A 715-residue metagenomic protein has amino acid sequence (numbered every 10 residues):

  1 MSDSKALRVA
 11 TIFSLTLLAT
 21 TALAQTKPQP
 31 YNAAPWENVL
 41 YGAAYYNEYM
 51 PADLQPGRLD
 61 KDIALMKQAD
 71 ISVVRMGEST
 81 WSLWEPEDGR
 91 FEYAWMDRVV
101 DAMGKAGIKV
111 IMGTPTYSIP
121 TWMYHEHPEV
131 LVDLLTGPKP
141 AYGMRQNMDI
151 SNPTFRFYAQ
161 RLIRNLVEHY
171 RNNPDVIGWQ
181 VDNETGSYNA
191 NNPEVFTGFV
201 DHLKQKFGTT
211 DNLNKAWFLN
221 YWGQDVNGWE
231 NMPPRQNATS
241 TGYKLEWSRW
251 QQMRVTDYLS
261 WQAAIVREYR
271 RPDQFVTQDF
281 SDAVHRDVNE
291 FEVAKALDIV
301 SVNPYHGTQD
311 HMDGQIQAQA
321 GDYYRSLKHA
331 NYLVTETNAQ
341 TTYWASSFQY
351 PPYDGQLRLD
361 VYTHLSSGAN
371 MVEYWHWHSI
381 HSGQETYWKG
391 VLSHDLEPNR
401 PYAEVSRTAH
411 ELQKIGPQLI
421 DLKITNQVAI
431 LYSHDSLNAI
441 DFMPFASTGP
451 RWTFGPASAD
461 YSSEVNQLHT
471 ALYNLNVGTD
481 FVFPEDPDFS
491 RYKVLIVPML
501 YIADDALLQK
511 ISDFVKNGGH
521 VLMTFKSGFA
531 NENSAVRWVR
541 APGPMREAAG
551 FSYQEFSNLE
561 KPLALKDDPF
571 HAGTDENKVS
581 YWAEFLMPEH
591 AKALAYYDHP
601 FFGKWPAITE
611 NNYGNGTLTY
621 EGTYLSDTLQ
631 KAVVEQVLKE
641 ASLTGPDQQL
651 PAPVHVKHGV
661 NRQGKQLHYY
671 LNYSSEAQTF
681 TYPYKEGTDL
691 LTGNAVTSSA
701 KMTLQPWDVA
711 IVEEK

Functional and structural regions predicted by a protein language model:
M1-T11: Bacterial N-terminal signal peptides that target proteins for export
Q25-V73, P86, D101, Q418: N-terminal carbohydrate-binding accessory modules
W36-L40, G77, W84-A94, P120-P153 (+5 more regions): Aromatic- and acidic-residue-enriched carbohydrate-binding clefts of CAZyme catalytic domains
Y41-L54, S79-A94, A141-Y158, T185-N189 (+6 more regions): The substrate-binding groove and active-site-proximal loops of carbohydrate-active enzymes, especially glycoside
P51-M66, D282-V293, Y353-V361: Short, acidic/polar
L59-P138, Q262-Y269: Aromatic-lined substrate-binding rim segments of carbohydrate-active enzymes
T136-I299, N303-I316: Polysaccharide-binding and catalytic clefts of secreted carbohydrate-active enzymes
P272, Y305-K715: Carbohydrate-binding surfaces of carbohydrate-active enzymes
